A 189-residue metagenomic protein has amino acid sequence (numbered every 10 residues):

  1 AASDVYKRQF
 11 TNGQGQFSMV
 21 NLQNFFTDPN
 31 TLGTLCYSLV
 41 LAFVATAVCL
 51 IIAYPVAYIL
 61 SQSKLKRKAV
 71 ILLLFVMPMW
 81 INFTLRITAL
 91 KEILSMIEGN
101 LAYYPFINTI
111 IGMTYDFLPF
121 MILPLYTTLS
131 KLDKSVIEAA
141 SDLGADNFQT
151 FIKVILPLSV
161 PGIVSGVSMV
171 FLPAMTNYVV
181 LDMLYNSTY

Functional and structural regions predicted by a protein language model:
A1-G13, T27-S130, L158-Y178, M183-Y185: Membrane-water interface segments at the C-terminal ends of transmembrane alpha-helices in multi-pass inner-membrane
F17-F26: A short amphipathic helical element positioned immediately N-terminal to and/or at the very start of a transmembrane
R67, L132-V136, N147, T188: Conserved short cytoplasmic inter-helical helices of the MFS fold
Y126-I137, S141, K153: C-terminal transmembrane helix and the adjacent membrane-cytosol boundary/short C-terminal tail of inner/organellar
L143-G144, P157: Glycine/proline-centered hinge or cleavage motifs at structural transition points of membrane proteins
F148-Q149, L158: Hydrophobic alpha-helical bundles that form the membrane domains of multi-pass transporters
